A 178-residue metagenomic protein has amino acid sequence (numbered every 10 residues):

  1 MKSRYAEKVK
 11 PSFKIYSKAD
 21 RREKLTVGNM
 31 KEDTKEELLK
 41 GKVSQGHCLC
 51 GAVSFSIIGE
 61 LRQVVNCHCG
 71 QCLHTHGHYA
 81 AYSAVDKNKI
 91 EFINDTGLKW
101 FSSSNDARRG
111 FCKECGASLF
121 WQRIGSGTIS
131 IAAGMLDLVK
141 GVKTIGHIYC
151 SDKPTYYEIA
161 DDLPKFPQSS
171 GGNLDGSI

Functional and structural regions predicted by a protein language model:
S3-I178: A short Gly-Trp-Pro
